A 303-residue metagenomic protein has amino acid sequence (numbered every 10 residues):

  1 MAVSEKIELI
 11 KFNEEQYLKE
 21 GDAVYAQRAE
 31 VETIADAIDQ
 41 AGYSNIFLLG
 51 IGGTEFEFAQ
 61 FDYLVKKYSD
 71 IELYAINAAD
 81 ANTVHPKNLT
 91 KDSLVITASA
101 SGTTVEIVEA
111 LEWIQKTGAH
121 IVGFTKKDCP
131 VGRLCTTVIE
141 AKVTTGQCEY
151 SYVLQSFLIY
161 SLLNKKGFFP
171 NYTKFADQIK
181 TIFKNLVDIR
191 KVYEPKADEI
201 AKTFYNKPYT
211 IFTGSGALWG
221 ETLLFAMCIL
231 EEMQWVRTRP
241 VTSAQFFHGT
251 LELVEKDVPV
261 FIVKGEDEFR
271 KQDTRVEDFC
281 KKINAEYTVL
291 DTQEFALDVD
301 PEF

Functional and structural regions predicted by a protein language model:
M1: Glycine/serine-rich phosphate-binding loop and adjoining beta1-alpha1 elements at the start of nucleotide-handling
S4-Y17, V276-F303: Phosphate-moiety recognition in structured ligand-binding domains
E5-N45, Y160-V241, T250: Active-site phosphate/pyrophosphate-binding segments
A37-I38, T83-T90, G249-E255: Short amphipathic alpha-helix with an adjacent loop that forms part of the alpha/beta core around
S44-Y172, S215, V263-Q293: Glycine-rich phosphate-binding loops that contact phosphosugars or nucleotide phosphates
G220-D291: Internal helical hairpin/lid segments
